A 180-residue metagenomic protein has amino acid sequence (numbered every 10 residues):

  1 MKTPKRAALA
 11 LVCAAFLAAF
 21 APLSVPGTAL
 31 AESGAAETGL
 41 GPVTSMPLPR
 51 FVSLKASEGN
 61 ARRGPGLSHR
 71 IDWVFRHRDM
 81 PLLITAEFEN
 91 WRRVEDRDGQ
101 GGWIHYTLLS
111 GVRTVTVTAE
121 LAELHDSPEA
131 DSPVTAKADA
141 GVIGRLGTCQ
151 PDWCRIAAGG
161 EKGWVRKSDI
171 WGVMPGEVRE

Functional and structural regions predicted by a protein language model:
M1-K5: N-terminal secretory signal peptides that target proteins for export/translocation
A8, F16, V134-A136: Generic detector of solvent-exposed, compositionally biased contiguous segments
A10-S24: Bacterial N-terminal signal peptides
A29-R63, V74-R78, T85-F88, R92-Q100 (+5 more regions): SH3-family beta-barrel domains
G66: Intrinsically disordered, low-complexity polar regions and short flexible loop motifs
R70-I71: Beta-strand-rich domains and repeat architectures in extracellular enzymes and scaffolds, especially beta-propellers
